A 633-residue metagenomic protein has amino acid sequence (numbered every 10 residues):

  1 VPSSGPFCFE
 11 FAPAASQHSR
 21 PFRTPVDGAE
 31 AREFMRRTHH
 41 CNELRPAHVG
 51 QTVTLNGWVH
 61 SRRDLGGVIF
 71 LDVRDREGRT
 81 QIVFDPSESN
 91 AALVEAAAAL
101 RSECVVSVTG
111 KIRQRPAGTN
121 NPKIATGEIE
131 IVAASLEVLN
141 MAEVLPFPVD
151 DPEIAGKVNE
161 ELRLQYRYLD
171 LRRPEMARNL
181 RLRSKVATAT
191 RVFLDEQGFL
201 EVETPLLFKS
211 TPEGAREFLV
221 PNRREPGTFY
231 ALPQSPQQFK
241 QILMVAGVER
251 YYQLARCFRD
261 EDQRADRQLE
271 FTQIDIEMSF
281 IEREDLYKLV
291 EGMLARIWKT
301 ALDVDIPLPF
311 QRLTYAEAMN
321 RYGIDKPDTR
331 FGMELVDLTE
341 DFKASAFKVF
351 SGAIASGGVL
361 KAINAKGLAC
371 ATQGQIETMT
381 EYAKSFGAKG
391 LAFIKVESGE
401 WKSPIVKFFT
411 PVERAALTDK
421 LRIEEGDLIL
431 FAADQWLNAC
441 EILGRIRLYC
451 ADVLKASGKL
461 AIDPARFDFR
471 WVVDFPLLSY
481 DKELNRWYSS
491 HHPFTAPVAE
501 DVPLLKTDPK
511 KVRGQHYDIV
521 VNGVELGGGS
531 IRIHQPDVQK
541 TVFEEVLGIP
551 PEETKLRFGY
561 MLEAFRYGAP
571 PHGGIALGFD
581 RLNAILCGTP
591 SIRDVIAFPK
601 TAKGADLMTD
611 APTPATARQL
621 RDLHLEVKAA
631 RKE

Functional and structural regions predicted by a protein language model:
P13, H18, F22, D27-E633: Class II aminoacyl-tRNA synthetase catalytic cores and aaRS-like
